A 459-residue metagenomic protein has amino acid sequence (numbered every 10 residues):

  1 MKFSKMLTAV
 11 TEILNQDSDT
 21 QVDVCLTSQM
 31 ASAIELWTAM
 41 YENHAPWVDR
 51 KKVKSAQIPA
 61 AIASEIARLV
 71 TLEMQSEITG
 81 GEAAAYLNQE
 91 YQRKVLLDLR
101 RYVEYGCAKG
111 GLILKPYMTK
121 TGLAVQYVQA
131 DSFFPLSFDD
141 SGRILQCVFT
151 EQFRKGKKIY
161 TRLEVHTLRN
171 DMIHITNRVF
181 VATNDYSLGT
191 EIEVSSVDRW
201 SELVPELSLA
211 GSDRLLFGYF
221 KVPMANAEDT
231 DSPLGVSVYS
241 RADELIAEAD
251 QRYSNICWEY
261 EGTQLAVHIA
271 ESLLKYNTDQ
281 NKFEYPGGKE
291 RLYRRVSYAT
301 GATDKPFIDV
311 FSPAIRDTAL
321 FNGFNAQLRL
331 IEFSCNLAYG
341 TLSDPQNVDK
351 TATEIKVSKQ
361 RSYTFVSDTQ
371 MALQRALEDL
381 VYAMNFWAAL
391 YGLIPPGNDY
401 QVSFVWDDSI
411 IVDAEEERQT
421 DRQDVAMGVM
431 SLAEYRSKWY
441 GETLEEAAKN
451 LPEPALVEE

Functional and structural regions predicted by a protein language model:
M1-L145, R154, K158: Extended, helix-rich architectural segments
A31-V53, Y298-S334, K350-L373, Q401-E434 (+1 more regions): Extended, non-catalytic structural segments that build the interaction scaffolds of large macromolecular assemblies
E104, G110-K115, D424, M430-W439: Amphipathic alpha-helical protein-protein interaction segments
A108, I113-V236: Extended, regular secondary-structure scaffolds
D198-E354, Q401, V405: Extended, charged amphipathic alpha-helical segments
L328, E332-Y339, V366, Q370-G392: Alpha-helix capping/termination and helix-coil
I331, P345-A352, A376, A383 (+3 more regions): Active/binding-pocket-proximal capping segment
W439-E459: Long, highly charged low-complexity segments enriched in Glu/Asp and Lys/Arg with interspersed Ser/Thr
